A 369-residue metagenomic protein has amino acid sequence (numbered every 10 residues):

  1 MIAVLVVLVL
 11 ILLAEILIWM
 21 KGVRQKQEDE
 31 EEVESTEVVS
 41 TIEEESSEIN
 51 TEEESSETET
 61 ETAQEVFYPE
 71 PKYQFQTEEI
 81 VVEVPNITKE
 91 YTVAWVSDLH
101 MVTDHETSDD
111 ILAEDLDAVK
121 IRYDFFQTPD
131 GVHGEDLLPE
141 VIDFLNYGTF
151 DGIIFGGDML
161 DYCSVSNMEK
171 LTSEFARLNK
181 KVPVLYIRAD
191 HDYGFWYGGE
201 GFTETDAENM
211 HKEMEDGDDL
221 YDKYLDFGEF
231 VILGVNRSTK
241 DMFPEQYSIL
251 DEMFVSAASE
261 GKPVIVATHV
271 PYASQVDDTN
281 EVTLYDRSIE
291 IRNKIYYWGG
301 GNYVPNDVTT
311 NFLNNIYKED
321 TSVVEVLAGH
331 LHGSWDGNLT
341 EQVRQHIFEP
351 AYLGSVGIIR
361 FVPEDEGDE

Functional and structural regions predicted by a protein language model:
M1-I49: Gram-positive cell-envelope targeting signals
V38, E43, E48, E52-V165: N-terminal active-site segment of His-dependent metallophosphoesterases
P69-I87, V165-P263, E290-I295, D336-G367: Extended active-site neighborhood of metal-dependent phosphoesterases/phosphodiesterases
V93-W95, F155, Y186, V266 (+1 more regions): Residue-level marker for buried hydrophobic side chains located in beta-strands that build the well-ordered beta-sheet
D98, G157-D158, A189-D190, H269 (+1 more regions): Active-site glycine-centered loops adjacent to acidic/histidine catalytic or metal-binding residues that shape
D104-D109, W196-G201, V276-E281, N338-T340: Short aromatic-enriched loop/helix-cap "lid" or pocket-rim segments at secondary-structure transitions that line
S108-D130, T203-M210, V282-V304: Charged, glycine/proline-rich intrinsically disordered loops and linkers
H133, E140-G152, V231, K240-L339: His/acidic metal-ligating clusters that form di-metal
